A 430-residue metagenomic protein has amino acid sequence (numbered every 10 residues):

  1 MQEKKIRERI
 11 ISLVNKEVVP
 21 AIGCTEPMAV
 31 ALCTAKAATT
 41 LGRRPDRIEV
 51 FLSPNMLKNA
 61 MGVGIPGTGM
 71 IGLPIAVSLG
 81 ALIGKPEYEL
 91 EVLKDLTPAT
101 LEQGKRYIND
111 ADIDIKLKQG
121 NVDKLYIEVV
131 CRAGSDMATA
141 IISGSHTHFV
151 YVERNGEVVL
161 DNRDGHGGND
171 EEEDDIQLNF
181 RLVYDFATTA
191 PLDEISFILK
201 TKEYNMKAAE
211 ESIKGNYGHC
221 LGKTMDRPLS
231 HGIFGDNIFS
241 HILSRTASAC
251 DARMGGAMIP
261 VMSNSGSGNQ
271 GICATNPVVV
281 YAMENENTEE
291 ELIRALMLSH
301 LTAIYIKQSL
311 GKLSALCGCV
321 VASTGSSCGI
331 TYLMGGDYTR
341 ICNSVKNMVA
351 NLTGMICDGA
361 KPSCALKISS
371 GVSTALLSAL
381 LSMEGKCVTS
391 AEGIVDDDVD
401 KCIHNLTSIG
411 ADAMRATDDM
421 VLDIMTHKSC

Functional and structural regions predicted by a protein language model:
M1-I11, G42-M56, N237-G256, T288-I306 (+1 more regions): Acidic-glycine-rich active-site phosphate/pyrophosphate-binding loop
I10-P20, N55-V63, A252-S263, A303-L313 (+1 more regions): Glycine/charged-rich beta-loop-alpha catalytic/anionic-binding loops adjacent to active sites
P20-K36, I259-N276, G318-V321: Conserved phosphate/anionic-ligand binding catalytic regions in large, soluble enzymes, centered on
A21-T25, N55-M56, S143-T147, V152 (+6 more regions): A structural signal for small-residue-enriched, beta-sheet-centric alpha/beta enzyme cores and oligomeric scaffold folds
A31-N121, Y126-E128: Early transmembrane hairpin of solute transport permeases
A38, Y281-R294, I304-S370, M383-S390: Hydrophobic alpha-helical bundle architecture
R44-I48, Y88-L93, D114-K116, E194-L199 (+7 more regions): Flexible, glycine/charged-enriched surface loops at secondary-structure junctions
N109-G256, V421-C430: Signature of multi-pass transmembrane helix bundles
